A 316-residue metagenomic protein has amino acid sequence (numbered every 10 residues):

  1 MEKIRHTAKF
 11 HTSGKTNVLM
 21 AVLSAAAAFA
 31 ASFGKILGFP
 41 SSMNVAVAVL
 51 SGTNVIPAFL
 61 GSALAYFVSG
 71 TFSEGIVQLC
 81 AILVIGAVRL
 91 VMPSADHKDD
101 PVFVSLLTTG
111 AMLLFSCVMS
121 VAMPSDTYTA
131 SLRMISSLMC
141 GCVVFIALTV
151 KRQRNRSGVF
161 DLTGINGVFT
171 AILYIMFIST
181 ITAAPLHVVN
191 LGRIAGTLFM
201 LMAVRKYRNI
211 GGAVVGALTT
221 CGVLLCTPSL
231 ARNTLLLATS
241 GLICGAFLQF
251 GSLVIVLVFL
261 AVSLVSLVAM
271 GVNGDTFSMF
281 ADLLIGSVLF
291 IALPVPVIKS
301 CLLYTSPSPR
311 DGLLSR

Functional and structural regions predicted by a protein language model:
E2-L186, I194, M200-N209, V214-I298: Short helix-perturbing small/polar motifs within transmembrane alpha-helices
Q249, D311-G312: A very general structural signal that marks isolated residues within well-ordered alpha-helical segments
Y304-D311: Conserved small/polar residues in nucleotide/adenosyl-binding loops
